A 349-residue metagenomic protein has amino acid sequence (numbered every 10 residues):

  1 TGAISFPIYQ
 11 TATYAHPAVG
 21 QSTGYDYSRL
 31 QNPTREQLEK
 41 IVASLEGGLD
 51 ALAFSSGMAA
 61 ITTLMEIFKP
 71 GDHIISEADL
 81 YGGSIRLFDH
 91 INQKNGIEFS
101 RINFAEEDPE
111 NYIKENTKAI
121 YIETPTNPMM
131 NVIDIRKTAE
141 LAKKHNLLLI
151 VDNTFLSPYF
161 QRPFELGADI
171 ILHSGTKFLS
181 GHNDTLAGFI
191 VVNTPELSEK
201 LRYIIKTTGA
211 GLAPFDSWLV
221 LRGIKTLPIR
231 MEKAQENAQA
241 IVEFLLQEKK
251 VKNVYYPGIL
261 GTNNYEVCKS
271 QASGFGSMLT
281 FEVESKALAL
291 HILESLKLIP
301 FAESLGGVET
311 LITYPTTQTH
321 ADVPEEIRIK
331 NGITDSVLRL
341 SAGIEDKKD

Functional and structural regions predicted by a protein language model:
T1-I8: Short conserved active-site loop signatures built around small residues
S5, V251, G274-M278, G307 (+1 more regions): Active-site lining segments that contact anionic ligands and/or coordinate catalytic metals
I8, P17-Q37, I41, L311-S336: Glycine-rich phosphate/pyrophosphate-binding loop and adjacent beta-alpha nucleotide/cofactor-binding cores
T13-I67, G83-H90: Conserved N-terminal alpha-helix of the aminotransferase class I/II PLP-enzyme fold
A51-K250, Y255, E266: Conserved PLP-enzyme active-site core in the AAT-like
D89, E98-S100, R230, A287 (+2 more regions): PLP-dependent enzyme catalytic core of the Aspartate aminotransferase-like
V220-I229, G276-E284, R339-G343: Short, well-ordered beta-strand elements within core beta-sheets of diverse protein domains
Q239-E303, V323-I329: Conserved small-domain helix->loop->beta segment predominantly found in fold-type I
